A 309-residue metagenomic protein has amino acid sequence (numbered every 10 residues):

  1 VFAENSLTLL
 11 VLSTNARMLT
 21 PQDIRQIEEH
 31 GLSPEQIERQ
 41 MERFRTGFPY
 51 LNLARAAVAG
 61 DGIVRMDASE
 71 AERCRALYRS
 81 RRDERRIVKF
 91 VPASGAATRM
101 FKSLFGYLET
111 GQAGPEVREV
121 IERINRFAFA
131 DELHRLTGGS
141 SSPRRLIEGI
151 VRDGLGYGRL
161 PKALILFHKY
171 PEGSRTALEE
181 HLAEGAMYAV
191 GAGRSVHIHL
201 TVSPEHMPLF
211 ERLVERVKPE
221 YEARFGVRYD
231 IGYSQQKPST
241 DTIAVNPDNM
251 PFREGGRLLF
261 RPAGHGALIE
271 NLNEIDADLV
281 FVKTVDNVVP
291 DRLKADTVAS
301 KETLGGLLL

Functional and structural regions predicted by a protein language model:
V1-R17: Short, Lys/Arg-enriched N-terminal segments with co-localized hydrophobic residues within the first ~10-30 amino acids
A16-N52: Polybasic, low-complexity association/targeting segments
I27, G31, P49, L53-M100 (+1 more regions): Domain-scale recognition of functional cores that engage charged ligands
